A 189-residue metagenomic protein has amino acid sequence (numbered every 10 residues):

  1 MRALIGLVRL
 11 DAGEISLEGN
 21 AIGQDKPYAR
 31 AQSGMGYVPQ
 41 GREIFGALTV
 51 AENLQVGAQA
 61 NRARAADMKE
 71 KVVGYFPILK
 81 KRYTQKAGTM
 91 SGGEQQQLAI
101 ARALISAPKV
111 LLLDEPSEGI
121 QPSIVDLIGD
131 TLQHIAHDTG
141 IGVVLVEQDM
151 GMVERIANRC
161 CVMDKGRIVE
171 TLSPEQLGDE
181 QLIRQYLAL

Functional and structural regions predicted by a protein language model:
M1-L189: Glycine-rich phosphate-binding loops of nucleotide-dependent enzymes
